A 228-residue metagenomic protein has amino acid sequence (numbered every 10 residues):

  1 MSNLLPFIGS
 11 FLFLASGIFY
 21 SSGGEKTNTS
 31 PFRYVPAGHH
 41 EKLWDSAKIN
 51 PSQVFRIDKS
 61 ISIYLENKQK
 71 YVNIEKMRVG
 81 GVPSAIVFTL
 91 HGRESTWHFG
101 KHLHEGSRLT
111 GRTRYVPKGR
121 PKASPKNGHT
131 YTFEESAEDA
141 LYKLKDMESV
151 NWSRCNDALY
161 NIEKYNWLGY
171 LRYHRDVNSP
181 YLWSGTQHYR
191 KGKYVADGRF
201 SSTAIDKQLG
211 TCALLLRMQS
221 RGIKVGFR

Functional and structural regions predicted by a protein language model:
S2-L12: Sec-dependent signal peptide recognition, specifically the positively charged N-region followed immediately by
L12, S16-N73: N-terminal export signals and maturation junctions of secreted/periplasmic proteins
F19-G38, G119-R228: Non-catalytic cell-wall polysaccharide-engagement segments
S52-I63, Q69-R78, Y115-Y131, S201-A204: Second-shell loop/turn segments in exported
L65, Q69-N73, F88, E135-E138 (+1 more regions): Solvent-exposed, polar/charged alpha-helical surfaces in well-ordered, non-transmembrane soluble domains, broadly
G81-H98, A140: Short, functionally critical alpha-helical segments immediately adjacent to catalytic or ligand/cofactor-binding
R93-H98, R108-L109, M147-E148: Solvent-exposed loop/turn segments at secondary-structure junctions within structured extracellular/periplasmic domains
G100-K118: Short, surface-exposed glycine/acidic/tryptophan-bearing loops
